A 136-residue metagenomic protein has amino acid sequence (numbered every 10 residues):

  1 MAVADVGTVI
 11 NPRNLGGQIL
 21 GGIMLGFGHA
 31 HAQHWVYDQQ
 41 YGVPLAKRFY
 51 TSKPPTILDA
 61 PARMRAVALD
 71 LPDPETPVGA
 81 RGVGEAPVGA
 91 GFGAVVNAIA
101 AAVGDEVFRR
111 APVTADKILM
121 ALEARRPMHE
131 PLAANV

Functional and structural regions predicted by a protein language model:
M1-V136: Cofactor-binding beta-sheet edge motifs in enzyme active sites
